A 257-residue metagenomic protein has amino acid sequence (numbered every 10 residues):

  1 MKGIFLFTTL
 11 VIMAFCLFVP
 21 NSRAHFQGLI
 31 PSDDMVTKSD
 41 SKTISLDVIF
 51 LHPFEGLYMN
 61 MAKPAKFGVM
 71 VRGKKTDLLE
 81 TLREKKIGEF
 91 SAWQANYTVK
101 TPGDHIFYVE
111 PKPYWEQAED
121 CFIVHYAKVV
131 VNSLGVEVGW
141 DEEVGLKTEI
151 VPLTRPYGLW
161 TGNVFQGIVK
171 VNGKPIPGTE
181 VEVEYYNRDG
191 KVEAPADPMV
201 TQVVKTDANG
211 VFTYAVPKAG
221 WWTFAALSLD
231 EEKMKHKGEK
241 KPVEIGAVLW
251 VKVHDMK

Functional and structural regions predicted by a protein language model:
T8-L17: Bacterial N-terminal signal peptides
F18-A24: Sec/Tat signal peptide C-region and signal peptidase I cleavage site
A24-S45, D120-T179, Y185-G190, H236-K257: Beta-strand-rich domain onsets/edges
A24-T81: Start-of-domain marker
E55, K112-E119, D230-H236: Short acidic/polar inter-strand loop motif in beta-rich domains
E84-A95, A208-V211: Aromatic sugar-binding surface patches on proteins that engage polysaccharides or sugar-phosphate polymers
A95, T101-E116, W222-S228: Short, aromatic- and glycine-rich surface loops/edge beta-strands on solvent-exposed regions
G190, A194-N209: Short, acidic Ser/Thr/Gly-rich low-complexity loop/linker segments typical of extracellular and cell-surface proteins
